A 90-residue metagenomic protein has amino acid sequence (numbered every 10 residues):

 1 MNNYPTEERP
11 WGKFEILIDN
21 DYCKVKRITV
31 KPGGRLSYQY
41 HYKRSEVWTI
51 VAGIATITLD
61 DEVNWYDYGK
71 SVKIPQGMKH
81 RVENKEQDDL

Functional and structural regions predicted by a protein language model:
M1-K26, S37-Y38: A short, N-terminal "cap"/entry segment at the start of jelly-roll beta-barrel domains of the cupin/DSBH fold
D21, K43, Q87-D88: Short strand-connecting beta-turns/loops that link adjacent beta-strands
R27, V47, Q87-L90: A short hydrophobic beta-strand segment most commonly corresponding to one strand of the jelly-roll/cupin
G34: Phosphate-centric recognition/catalysis
Q39-H41, H80: Histidine-centered active-site/metal-ligand motif
Y42-D61: Glycine- and acidic-residue-biased ligand/ion/polar-headgroup-sensing regions
D60-K79: Short acidic-glycine-tyrosine-enriched beta hairpin
V82-E86: Asparagine-centered strand-capping/turn motif at beta-strand->loop junctions
